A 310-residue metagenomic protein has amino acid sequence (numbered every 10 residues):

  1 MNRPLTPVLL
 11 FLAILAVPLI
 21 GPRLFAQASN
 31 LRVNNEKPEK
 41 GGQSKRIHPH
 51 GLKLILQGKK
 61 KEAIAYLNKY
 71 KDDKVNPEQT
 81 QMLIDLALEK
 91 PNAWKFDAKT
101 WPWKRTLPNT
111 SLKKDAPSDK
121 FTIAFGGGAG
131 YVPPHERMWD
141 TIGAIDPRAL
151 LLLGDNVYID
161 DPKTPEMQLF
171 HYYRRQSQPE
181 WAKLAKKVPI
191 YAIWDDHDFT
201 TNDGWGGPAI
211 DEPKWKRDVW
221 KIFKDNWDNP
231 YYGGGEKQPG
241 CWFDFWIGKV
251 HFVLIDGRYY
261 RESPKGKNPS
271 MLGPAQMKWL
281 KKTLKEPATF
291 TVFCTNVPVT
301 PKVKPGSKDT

Functional and structural regions predicted by a protein language model:
M1-L10: Bacterial N-terminal signal peptides that target proteins for export
L9-L19: Bacterial N-terminal signal peptides
L24, A28-E39, Q43-R46, H50-N68 (+2 more regions): Acidic, histidine-bearing metal-coordination/catalytic regions of metal-dependent phosphoesterases
K71-D72: A conserved position within tetratricopeptide repeats
P91-T310: Metal-dependent phosphoester/phosphodiester hydrolase catalytic core
